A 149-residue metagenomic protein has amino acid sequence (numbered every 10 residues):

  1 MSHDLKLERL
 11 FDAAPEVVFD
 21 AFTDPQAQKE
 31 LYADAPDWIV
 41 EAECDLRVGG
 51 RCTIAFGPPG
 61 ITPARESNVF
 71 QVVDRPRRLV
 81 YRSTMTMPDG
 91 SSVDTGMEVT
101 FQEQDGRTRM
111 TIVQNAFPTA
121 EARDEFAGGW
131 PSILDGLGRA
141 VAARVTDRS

Functional and structural regions predicted by a protein language model:
M1, L46, G60-A64, D89-V93 (+1 more regions): A generic structural micro-feature
M1-W38: Hydrophobic ligand-binding cavity/cleft-lining segments
K6, P63-N68, S92-M97: Short, surface-exposed coil-to-beta transition loops
P15-E16, R47, Q71-R78, T100-R109: A short, structured loop/turn motif at beta-sheet edges
V18, F22, Q28, C52 (+5 more regions): Hydrophobic pocket/interface hotspot
V40-T84: Glycine-rich portal/gate segments that line the openings of hydrophobic small-molecule binding cavities
V80-P131, R148: Beta-strand/loop substructures that line and gate deep hydrophobic ligand-binding cavities in soluble
R139-S149: Short, highly charged C-terminal tails/helix-capping segments
